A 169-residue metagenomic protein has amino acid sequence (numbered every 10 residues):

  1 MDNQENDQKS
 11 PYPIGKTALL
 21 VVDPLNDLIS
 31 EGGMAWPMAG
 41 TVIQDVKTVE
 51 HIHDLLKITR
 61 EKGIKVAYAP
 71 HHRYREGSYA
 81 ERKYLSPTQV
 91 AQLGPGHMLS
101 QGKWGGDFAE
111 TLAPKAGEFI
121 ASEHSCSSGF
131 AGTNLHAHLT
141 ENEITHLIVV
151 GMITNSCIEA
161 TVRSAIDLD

Functional and structural regions predicted by a protein language model:
M1-P114: Active-site acidic carboxylates
E61-I64, E143, D169: Glycine-centered short loops/turns at secondary-structure junctions
A69-H72, E123-H124, M152: Short, well-ordered beta-to-alpha junction loops that form the rim of enzyme active sites and present histidine/acidic
K83-P87, L139, I166-D167: Short, hinge-like loop/turn segments at secondary-structure boundaries
Q101-V150: Internal catalytic-core helix/loop-beta-alpha segment that presents or stabilizes conserved functional determinants
T133, N155, E159: Glycine-rich phosphate-binding loop at the start of an alpha helix
I158-L168: Short Gly/Thr/Asp-enriched flexible loops that form oxyanion-binding sites at enzyme active sites
